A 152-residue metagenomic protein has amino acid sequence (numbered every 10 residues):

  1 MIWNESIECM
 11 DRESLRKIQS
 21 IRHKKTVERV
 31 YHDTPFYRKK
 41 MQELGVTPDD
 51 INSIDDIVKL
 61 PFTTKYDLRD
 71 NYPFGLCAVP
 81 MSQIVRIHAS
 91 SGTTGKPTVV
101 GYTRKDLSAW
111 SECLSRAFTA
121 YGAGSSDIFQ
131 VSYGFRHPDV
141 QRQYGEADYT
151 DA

Functional and structural regions predicted by a protein language model:
M1-A89, T94-E112, R116-A120, G124-S126: Nucleotide 5′-phosphate-binding alpha/beta core
S115-D151: Conserved AMP-binding loop of ANL adenylate-forming enzymes
